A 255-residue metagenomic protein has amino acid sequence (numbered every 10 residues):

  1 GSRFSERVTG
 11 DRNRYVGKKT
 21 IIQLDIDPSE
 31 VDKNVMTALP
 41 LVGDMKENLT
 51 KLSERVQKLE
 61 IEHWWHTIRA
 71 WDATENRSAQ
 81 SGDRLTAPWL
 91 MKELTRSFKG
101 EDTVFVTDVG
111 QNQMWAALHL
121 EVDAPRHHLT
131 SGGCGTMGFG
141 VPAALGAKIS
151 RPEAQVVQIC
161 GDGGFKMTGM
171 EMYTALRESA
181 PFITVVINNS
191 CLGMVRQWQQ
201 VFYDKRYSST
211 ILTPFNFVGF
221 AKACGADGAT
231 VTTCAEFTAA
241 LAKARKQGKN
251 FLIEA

Functional and structural regions predicted by a protein language model:
G1-T67: Glycine-rich, acidic loop regions that bind phosphate or pyrophosphate groups
R3-S5, R84-P88, G164-M167: Active-site glycine- and acidic-residue-rich loops that bind and position anionic ligands or nucleotide-like cofactors
N13-Y15, V31-V42, K46-L52, M114-A255: Thiamine diphosphate
G17-K18, K99-E101, Q247-G248: Short, well-ordered loop/turn elements at secondary-structure boundaries
Q23, V106, I159-C160: Generic enzyme active-site microenvironment
L24, D108, M167: Replace "coordinates the UDP/GDP/TDP-sugar" with "coordinates nucleotide-activated sugar donors
I68-E153: Active-site diphosphate/adenylate-binding microenvironment
